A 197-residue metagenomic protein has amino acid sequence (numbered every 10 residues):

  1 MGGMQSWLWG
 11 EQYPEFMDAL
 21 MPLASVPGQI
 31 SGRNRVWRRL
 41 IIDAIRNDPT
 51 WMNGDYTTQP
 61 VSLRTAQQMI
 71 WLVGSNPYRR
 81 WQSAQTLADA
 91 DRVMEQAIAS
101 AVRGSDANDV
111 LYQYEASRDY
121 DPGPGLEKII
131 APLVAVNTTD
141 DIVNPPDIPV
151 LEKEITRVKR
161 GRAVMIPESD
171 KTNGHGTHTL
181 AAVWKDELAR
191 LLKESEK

Functional and structural regions predicted by a protein language model:
G3-P14, L20: Short glycine-enriched nucleophile-adjacent loop and the immediately C-terminal alpha-helix near the catalytic center
F16-S100: Alpha/beta-hydrolase-fold enzymes
D109-G125: Active-site nucleophile elbow and catalytic-triad environment of alpha/beta-hydrolase enzymes
I129, A135-N137: Short beta-strand/loop motif that positions the catalytic acidic residue of the alpha/beta-hydrolase fold
L133, L151-E154: Long, His/Glu/Asp-enriched segments that create or flank divalent metal/ion-associated functional microenvironments
T139-D141, E168-S169: Acidic beta-to-alpha connecting loop that harbors the catalytic carboxylate
I142-V150: Conserved alpha/beta-hydrolase "acid-adjacent" motif
K153, V158-K197: Catalytic active-site module of serine/aspartate enzymes centered on a nucleophile-bearing elbow/loop
